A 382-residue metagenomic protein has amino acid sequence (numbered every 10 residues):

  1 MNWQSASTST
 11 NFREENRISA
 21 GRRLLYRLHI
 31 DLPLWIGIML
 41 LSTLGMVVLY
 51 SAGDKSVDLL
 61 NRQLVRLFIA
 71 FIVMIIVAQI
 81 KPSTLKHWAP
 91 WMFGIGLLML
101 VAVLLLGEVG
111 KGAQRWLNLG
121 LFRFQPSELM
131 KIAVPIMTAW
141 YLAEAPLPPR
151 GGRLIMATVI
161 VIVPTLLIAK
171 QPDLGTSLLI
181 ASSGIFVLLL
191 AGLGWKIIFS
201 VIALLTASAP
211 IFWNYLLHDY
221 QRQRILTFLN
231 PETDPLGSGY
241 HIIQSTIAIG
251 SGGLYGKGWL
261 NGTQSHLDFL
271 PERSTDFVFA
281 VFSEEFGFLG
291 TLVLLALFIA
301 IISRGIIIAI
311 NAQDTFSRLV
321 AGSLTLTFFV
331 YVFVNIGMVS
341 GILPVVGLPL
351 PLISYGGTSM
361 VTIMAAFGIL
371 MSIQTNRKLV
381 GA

Functional and structural regions predicted by a protein language model:
M1-G21, N335-A382: A juxtamembrane structural motif centered on a specific transmembrane helix
R22-I38: N-terminal membrane topogenic signal
L34-H241, A280-S340, A365-I369: Hydrophobic alpha-helical transmembrane segments of multi-pass inner membrane proteins, especially in bacterial systems
G120-M130, K170-P172, G253-G258, V345-I363: Glycine/serine-rich anion-binding loops at beta->alpha junctions that coordinate negatively charged ligand groups
G253-L289, F316: Long extracytoplasmic/lumenal interhelical loops at the membrane interface of multi-pass membrane proteins
